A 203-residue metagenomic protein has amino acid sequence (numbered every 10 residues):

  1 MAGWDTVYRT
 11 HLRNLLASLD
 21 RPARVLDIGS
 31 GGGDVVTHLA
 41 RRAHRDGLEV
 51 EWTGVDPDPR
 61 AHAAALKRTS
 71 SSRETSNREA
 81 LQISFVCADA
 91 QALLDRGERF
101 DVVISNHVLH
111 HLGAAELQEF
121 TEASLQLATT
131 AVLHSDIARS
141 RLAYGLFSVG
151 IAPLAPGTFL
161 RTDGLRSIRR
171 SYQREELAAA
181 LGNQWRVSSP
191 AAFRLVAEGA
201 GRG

Functional and structural regions predicted by a protein language model:
A2-R21: Conserved alpha-helix/loop element of class I SAM-dependent methyltransferases that forms part of the SAM/SAH-binding
L26, G32-S70, L81-A92: Class I SAM-dependent methyltransferase SAM/SAH-binding core
I104: A conserved beta-strand element that flanks and buttresses the S-adenosyl-L-methionine
H107-V108: Short catalytic micro-motifs in class I SAM-dependent methyltransferases
L112-A123: A short, conserved alpha-helix within the catalytic core of class I
A128-I137: Conserved beta-strand signature within the Rossmann-like core of class I S-adenosyl-L-methionine
I137-A180: C-terminal alpha-helical "lid/dimerization" subdomain adjacent to the S-adenosyl-L-methionine
R170-G201: Conserved Class I S-adenosyl-L-methionine
